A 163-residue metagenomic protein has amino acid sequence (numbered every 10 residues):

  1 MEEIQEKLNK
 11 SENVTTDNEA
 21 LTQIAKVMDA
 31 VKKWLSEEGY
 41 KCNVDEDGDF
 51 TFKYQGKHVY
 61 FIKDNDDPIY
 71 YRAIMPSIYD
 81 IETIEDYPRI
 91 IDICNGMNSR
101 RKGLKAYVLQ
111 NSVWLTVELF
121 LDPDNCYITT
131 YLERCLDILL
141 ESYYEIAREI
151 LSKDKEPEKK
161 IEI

Functional and structural regions predicted by a protein language model:
M1-Y60, V108: Charge-rich, low-complexity N-terminal segments
D47-D49, D66-R72, Q110-W114: A generic structural signal for beta-strand entry/edge sites
Y54-Y87: Long, continuous compositionally biased terminal/linker segments
I74-T116, I163: Short, internal acidic amphipathic alpha-helical interface segments that mediate docking to partner proteins
D122-R134: A short acidic/glycine-rich loop-to-helix N-cap element
L139-Y144: Helix-rich interaction surfaces within compact, conserved domain-sized segments that mediate assembly or partner
I150-I163: Short, highly charged C-terminal tails/helix-capping segments
